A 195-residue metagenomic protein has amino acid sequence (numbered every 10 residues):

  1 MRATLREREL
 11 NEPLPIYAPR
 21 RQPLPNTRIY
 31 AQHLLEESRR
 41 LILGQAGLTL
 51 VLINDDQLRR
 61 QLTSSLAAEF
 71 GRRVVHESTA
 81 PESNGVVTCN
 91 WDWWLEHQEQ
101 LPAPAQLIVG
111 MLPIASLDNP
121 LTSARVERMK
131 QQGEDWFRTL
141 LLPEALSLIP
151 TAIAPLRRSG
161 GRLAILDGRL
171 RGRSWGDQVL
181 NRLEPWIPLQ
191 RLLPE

Functional and structural regions predicted by a protein language model:
M1-R6, L180: Post-DEXD/H (motif II) to motif III coupling segment of the RecA-like Helicase ATP-binding lobe
T4-R8, S78-A80, W91-D92, M111-A115 (+1 more regions): Short, acidic/turn-prone active-site loops that include or flank metal/cofactor- and phosphate-binding residues
E7-R8, N54-R59, R169-G172: Gly/Ser/Thr-rich loops at beta-strand to alpha-helix junctions that form or flank small-molecule/cofactor-binding
P15-L58: Conserved interdomain hinge at the start of the Helicase C-terminal
Q22-L24, S83, V87-G172: Conserved RecA-like P-loop NTPase helicase motor core
L50-S78: Conserved helicase motor "Helicase C" RecA-like lobe of SF1/SF2 P-loop NTPases
L58-L62, E96, S174-W175: Phosphate- and divalent-cation-binding pockets in alpha/beta enzyme and binding domains that engage nucleotide-derived
R158-P194: C-terminal/domain-terminus segments
